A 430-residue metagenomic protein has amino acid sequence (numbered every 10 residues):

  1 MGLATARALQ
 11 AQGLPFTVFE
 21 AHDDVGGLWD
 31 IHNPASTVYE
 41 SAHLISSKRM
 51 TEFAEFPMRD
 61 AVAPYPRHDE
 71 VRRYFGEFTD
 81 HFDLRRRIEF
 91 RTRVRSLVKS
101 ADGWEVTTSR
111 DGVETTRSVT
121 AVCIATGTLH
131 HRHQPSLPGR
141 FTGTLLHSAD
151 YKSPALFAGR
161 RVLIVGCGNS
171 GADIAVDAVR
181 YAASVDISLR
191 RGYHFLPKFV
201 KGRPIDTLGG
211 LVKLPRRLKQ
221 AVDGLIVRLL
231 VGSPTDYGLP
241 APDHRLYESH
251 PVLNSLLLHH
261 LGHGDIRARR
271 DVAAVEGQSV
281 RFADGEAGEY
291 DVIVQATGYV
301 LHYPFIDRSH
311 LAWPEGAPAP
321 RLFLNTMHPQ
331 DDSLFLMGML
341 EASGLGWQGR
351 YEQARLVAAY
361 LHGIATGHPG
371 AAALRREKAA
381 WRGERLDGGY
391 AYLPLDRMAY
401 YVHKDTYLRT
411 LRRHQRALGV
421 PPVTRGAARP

Functional and structural regions predicted by a protein language model:
M1-L44, P57-F199, G209-G370, G389-P430: Flavin (primarily FAD) cofactor-binding/catalytic cores of flavoenzymes
M50-T51: Active-site segment of extracytoplasmic enzymes that catalyze sulfate/phosphate-ester chemistry
G202: Short, surface-exposed amphipathic charged segments that create phosphate/polyanion-binding patches used for binding
G367-R385: The conserved 3'-phosphoadenosine-5'-phosphosulfate
